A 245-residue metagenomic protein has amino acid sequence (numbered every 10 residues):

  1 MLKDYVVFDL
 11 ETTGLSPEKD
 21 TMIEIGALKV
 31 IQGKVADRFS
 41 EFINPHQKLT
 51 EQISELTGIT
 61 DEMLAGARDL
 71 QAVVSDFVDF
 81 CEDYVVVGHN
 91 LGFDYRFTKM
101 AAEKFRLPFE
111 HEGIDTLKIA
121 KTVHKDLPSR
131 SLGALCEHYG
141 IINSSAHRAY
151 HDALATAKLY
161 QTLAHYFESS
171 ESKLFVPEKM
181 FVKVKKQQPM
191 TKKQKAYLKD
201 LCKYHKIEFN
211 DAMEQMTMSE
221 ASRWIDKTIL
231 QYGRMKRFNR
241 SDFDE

Functional and structural regions predicted by a protein language model:
M1-H111, K125-H147, K173: Conserved non-catalytic scaffold segment of RNase H-like nuclease domains
T12-G14, K118, A155: Short, glycine/acidic-enriched loop or turn micro-motifs at the edges of active sites
P108-A120: Conserved beta-strand -> loop -> alpha-helix junction used to position metal-binding or nucleic-acid-contacting
R148-Q161: Acidic, divalent-metal-coordinating active-site segment for phosphoryl/phosphodiester hydrolysis, typified by short
T162-E245: Acidic two-metal-ion nuclease catalytic site recognized across multiple nuclease folds, prominently DnaQ/RNase D-T
